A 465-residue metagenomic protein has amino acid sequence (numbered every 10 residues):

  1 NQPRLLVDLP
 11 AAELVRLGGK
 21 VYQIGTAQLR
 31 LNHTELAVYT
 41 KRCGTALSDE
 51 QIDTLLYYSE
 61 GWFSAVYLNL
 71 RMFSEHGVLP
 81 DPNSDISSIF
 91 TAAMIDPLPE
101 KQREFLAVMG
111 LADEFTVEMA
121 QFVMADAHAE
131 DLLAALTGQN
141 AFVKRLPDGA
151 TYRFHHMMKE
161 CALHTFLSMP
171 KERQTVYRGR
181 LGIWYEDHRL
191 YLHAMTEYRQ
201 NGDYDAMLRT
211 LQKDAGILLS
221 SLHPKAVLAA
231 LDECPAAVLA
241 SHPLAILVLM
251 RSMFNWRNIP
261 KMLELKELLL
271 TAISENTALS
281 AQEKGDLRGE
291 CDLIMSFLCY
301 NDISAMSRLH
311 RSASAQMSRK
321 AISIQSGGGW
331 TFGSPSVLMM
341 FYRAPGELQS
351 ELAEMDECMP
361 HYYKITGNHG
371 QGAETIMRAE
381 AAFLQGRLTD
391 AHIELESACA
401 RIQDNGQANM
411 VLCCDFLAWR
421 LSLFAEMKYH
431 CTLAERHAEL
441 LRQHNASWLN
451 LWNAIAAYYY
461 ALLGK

Functional and structural regions predicted by a protein language model:
N1-Y58, S64-N69, D85-I89, M157-C161 (+2 more regions): Alpha-helical sensor/transducer elements of the RecA-like P-loop NTPase core
V7, A11-E13, E50-I52, S88-L167 (+1 more regions): C-terminal boundary/linker of central alpha/beta nucleotide-binding cores
K41, D53-Y58, S64-H76, E104-V108 (+2 more regions): C-terminal helical "lid" of AAA+/P-loop NTPase domains
L70, M124, L133, R178 (+15 more regions): Inward-facing hydrophobic residues that define packing positions of alpha-helical scaffold repeats
H164, S168, E172-A245, L249-M253 (+1 more regions): Extended alpha-helical scaffolding segments used for macromolecular assembly and cargo binding
W184, T196-E197, T210, I217 (+8 more regions): Residue-level signature for tetratricopeptide repeat
R189, G202, L222, R257 (+5 more regions): Residue-level detector of the short coil/turn that links helix A to helix B within each tetratricopeptide repeat
V238-L421, T432: Internal alpha-solenoid helical repeat scaffolds
